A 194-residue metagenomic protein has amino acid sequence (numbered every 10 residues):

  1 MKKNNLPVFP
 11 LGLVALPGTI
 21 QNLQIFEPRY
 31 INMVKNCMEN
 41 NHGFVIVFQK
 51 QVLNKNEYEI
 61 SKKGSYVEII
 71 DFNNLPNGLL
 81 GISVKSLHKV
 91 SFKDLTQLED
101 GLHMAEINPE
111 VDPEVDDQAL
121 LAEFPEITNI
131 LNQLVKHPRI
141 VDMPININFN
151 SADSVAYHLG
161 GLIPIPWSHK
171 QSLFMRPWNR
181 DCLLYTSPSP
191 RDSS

Functional and structural regions predicted by a protein language model:
M1-I145, S172, S187: Positively charged
K35-M38, G160-P164, R191: Signal for well-folded cores of large energy- and translation-related assemblies
N148-I165: Core structural elements
L173-L184: C-terminal, charge/polar-rich interaction regions
Y185-S194: Single conserved hydrophobic/aromatic residue that forms the stacking wall/gate of nucleotide- or nucleobase-binding
